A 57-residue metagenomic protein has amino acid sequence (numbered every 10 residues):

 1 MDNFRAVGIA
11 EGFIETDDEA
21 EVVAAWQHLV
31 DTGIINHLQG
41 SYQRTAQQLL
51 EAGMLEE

Functional and structural regions predicted by a protein language model:
M1-E57: Catalytic phosphate/metal-binding cores of nucleic-acid and nucleotide-processing enzymes, i.e., regions that mediate
